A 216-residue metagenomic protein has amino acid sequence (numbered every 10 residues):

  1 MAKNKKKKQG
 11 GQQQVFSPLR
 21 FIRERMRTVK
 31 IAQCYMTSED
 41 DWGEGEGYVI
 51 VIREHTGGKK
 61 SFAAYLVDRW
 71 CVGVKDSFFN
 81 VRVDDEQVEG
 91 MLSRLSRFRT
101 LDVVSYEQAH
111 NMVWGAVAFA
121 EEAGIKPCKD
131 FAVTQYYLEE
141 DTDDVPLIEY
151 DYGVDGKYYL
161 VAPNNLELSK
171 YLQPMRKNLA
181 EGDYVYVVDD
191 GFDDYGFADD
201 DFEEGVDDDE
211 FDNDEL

Functional and structural regions predicted by a protein language model:
A2-L216: Non-catalytic terminal/accessory regions
